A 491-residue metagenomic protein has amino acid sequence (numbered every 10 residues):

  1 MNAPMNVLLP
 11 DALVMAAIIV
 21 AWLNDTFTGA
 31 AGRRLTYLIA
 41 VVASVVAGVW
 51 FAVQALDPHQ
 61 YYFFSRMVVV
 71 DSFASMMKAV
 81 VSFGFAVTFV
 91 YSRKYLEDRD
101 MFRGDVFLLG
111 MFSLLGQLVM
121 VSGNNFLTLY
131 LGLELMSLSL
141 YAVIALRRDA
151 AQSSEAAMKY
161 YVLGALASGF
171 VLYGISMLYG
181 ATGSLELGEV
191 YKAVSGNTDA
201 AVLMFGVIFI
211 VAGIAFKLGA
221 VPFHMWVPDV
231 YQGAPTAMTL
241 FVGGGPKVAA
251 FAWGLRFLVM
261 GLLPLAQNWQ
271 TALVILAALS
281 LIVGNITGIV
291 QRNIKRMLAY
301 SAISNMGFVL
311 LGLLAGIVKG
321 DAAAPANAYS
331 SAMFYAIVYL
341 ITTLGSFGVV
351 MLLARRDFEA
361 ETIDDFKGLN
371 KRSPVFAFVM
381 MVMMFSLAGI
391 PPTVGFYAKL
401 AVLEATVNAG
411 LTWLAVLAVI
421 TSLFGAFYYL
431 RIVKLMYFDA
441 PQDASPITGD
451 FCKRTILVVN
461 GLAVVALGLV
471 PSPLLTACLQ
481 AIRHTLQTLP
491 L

Functional and structural regions predicted by a protein language model:
M1-L491: Alpha-helical transmembrane segments of multi-pass membrane proteins predominantly involved in bioenergetics
